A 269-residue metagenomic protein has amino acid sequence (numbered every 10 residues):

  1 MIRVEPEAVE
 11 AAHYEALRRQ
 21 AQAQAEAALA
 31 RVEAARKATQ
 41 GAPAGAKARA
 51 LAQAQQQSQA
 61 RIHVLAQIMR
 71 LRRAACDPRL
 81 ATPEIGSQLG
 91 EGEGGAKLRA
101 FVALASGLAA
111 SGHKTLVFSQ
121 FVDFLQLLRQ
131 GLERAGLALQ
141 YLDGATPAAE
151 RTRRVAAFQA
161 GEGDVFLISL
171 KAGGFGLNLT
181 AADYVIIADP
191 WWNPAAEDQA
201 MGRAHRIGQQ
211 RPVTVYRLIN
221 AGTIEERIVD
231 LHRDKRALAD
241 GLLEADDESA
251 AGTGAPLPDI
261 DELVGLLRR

Functional and structural regions predicted by a protein language model:
M1-A21, A138, G144, E150-F158 (+2 more regions): SF2 helicase/translocase ATPase core recognition
M1-R18, T39-F166, K171-L177, G254-R269: Conserved Helicase C-terminal RecA-like lobe
E26-A34: A short, aromatic/hydrophobic, helix- or strand-capping loop or linear motif that either lines the entrance/gate
A34-T39, A251: Short proline/glycine- and acidic-rich turn/helix-capping motifs at secondary-structure junctions
